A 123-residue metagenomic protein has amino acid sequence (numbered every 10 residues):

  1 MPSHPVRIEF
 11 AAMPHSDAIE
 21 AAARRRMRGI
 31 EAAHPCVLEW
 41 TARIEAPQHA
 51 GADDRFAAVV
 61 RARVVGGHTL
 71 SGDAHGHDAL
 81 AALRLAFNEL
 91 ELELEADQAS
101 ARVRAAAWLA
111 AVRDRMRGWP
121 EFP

Functional and structural regions predicted by a protein language model:
M1-P123: N-terminal, polar/charged subdomain of small-to-medium soluble alpha/beta proteins
